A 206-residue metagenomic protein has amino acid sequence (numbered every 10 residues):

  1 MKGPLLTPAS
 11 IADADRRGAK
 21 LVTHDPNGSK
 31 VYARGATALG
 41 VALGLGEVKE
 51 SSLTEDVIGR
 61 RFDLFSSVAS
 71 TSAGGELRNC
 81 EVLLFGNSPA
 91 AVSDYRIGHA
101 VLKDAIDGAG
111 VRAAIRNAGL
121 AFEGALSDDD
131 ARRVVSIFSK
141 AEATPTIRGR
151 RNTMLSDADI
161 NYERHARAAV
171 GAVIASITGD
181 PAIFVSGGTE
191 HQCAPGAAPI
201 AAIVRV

Functional and structural regions predicted by a protein language model:
M1-V206: Terminal domain-initiation and capping elements
